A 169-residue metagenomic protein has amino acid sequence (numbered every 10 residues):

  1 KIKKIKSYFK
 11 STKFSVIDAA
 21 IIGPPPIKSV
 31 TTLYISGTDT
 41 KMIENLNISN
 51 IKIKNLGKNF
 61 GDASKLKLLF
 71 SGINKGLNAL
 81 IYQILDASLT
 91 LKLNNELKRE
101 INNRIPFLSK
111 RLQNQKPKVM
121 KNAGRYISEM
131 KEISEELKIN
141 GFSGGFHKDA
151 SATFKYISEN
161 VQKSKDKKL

Functional and structural regions predicted by a protein language model:
K1-K75: Rossmann-fold dinucleotide-binding core
L66-D166: Helical "substrate-binding/catalytic lid" subdomain of Rossmann-like NAD(P)-dependent dehydrogenases/reductases
